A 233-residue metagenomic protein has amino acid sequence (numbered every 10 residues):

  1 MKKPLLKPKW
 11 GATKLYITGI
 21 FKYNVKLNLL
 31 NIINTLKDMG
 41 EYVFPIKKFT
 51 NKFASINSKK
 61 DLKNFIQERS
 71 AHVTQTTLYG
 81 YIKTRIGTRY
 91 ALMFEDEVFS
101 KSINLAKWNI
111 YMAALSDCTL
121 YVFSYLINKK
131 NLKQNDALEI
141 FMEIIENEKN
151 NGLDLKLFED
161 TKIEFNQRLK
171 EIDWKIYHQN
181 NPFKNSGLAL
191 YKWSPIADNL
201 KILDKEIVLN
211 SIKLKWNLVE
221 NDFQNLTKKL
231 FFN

Functional and structural regions predicted by a protein language model:
I17-G19, Y23, L27-N34, D38 (+1 more regions): Acidic, proline/glycine-rich low-complexity IDRs
L29-Y90: Leu/Val/Ala/Ile-rich N-terminal alpha-helices, chiefly Sec-type signal peptides and the beginnings
Q75, Y81-G87, L138-V219: Polybasic, proline/glycine-rich intrinsically disordered low-complexity segments
T84-L132: N-terminal interaction modules that seed assembly of large macromolecular complexes
N131-E139: Short, glycine/acidic-rich hinge or "gate" loops at secondary-structure transitions that mediate conformational
